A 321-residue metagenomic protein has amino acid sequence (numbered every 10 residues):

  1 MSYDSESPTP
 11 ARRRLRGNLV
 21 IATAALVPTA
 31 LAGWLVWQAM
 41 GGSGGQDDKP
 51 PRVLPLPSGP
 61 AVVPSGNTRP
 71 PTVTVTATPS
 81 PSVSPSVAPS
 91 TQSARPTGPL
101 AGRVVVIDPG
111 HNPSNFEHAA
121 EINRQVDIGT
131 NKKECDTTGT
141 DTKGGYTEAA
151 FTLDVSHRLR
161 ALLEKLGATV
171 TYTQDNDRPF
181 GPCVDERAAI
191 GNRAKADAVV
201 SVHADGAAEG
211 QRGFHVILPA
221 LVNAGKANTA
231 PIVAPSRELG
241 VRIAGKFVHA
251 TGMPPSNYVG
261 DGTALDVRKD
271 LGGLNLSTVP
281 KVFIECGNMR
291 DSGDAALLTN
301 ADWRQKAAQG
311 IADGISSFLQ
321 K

Functional and structural regions predicted by a protein language model:
S2-S5, L15-M40, P55-G59, V73-V75: Secretory targeting and sorting signals
D4, A11-T23, W34-W37, Y146 (+1 more regions): Active-site-proximal helix/loop segments of hydrolytic enzymes
V36-V104: N-terminal low-complexity, Pro/Thr-rich disordered segments that flank secretion/membrane-targeting signals
S93-R187: Active-site histidine-acidic residue metal-binding/catalytic motifs, centered on HxH/HExxH-like signatures
